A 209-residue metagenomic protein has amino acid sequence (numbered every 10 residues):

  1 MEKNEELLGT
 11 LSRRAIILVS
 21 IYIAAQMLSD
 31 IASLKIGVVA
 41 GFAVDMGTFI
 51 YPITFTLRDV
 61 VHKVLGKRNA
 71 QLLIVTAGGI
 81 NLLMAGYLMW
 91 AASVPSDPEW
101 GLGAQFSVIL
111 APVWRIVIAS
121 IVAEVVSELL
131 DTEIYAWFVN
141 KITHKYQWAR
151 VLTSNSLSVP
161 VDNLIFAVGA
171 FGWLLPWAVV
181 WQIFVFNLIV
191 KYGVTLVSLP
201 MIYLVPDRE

Functional and structural regions predicted by a protein language model:
M1-G78, L82: Hydrophobic transmembrane alpha-helices
K3, L11, H144-K145, A149 (+2 more regions): Alpha-helical transmembrane segments and their cytosolic interface
L8-S12, Q105-L110, N140-K145, G172-W177: Helix-boundary and loop/linker segments of multi-pass membrane transporters
S33, G37, M84-A91, S127 (+3 more regions): Alpha-helical transmembrane segments and their lipid-water interface positions in multi-pass membrane proteins
A70-T76, K145-T153, I183: Membrane-interface alpha-helices at helix entry/exit sites of multi-pass transporters
W90-V113: Membrane-interface interhelical connector segments
W137, N155, F166-G172: A structural feature that tracks compact, well-ordered secondary-structure segments with a strong bias toward
